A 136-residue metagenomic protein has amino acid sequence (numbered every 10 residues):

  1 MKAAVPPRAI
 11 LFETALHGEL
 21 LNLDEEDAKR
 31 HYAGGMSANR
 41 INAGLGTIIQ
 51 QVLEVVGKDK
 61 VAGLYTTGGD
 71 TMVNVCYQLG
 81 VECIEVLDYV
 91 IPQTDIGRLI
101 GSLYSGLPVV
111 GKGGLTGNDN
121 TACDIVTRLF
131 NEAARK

Functional and structural regions predicted by a protein language model:
M1-K136: Active-site catalytic microenvironments in core metabolic enzymes, especially phosphate/sugar-handling
